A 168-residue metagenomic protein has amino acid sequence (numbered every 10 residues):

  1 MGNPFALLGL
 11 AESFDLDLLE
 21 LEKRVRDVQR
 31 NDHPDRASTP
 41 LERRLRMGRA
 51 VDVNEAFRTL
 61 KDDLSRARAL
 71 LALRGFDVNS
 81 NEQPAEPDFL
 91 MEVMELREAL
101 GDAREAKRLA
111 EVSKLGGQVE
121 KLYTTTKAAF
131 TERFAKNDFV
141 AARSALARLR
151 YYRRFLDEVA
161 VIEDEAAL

Functional and structural regions predicted by a protein language model:
M1-L168: C-terminal accessory/regulatory regions appended to core domains
